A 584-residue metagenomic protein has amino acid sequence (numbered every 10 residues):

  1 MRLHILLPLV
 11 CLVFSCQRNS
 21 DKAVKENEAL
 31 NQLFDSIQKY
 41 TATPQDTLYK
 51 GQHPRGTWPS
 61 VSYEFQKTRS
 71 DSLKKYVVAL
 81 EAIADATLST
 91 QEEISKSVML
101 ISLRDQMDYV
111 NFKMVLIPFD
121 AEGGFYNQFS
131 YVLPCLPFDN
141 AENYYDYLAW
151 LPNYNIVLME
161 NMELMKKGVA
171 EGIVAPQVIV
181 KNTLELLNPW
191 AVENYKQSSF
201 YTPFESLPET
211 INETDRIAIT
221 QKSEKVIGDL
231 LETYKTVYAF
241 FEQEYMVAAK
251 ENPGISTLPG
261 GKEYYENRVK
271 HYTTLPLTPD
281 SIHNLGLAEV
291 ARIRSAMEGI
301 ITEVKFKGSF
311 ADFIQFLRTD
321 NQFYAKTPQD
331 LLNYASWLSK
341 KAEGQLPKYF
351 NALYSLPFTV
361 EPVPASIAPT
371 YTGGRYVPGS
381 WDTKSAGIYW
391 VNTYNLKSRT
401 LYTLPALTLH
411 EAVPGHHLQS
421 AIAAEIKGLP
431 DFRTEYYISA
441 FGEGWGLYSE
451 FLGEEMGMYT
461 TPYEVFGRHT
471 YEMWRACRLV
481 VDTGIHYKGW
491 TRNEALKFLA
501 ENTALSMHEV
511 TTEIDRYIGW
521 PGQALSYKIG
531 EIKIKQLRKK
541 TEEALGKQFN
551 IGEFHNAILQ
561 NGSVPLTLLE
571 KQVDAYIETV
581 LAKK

Functional and structural regions predicted by a protein language model:
R2-P8: Sec-dependent signal peptide recognition, specifically the positively charged N-region followed immediately by
L12-S15: C-terminal motif of bacterial Sec signal peptides marking the signal peptidase cleavage site
Q17-K584: N-terminal maturation segment of proteins
